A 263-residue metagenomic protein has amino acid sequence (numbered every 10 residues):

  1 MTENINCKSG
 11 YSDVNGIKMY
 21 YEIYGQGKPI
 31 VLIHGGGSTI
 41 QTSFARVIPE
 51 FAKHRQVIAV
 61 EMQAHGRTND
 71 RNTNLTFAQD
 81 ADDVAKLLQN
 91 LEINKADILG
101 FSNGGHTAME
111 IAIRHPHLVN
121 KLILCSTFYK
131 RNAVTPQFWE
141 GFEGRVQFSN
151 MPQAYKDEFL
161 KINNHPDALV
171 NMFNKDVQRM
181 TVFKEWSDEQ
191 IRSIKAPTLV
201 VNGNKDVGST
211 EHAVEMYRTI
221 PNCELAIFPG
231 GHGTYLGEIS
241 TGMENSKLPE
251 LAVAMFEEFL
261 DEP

Functional and structural regions predicted by a protein language model:
M1-I30, H54, A254-P263: Alpha/beta-hydrolase fold catalytic core
I17-R67: Conserved HGGG/HGGXW glycine-rich cap/lid loop of the alpha/beta-hydrolase fold
A45, A52, A59-L99, G242-E250: Active-site loop/oxyanion-hole signature of alpha/beta-hydrolase fold enzymes
H106-R114, N120-M151, Y155: Flexible "cap/lid" loop of the alpha/beta hydrolase fold
N174-Q190, N204: Active-site nucleophile elbow and catalytic-triad environment of alpha/beta-hydrolase enzymes
I194, V200-N202: Short beta-strand/loop motif that positions the catalytic acidic residue of the alpha/beta-hydrolase fold
V207-H212: Conserved alpha/beta-hydrolase "acid-adjacent" motif
P229-P263: Catalytic active-site module of serine/aspartate enzymes centered on a nucleophile-bearing elbow/loop
